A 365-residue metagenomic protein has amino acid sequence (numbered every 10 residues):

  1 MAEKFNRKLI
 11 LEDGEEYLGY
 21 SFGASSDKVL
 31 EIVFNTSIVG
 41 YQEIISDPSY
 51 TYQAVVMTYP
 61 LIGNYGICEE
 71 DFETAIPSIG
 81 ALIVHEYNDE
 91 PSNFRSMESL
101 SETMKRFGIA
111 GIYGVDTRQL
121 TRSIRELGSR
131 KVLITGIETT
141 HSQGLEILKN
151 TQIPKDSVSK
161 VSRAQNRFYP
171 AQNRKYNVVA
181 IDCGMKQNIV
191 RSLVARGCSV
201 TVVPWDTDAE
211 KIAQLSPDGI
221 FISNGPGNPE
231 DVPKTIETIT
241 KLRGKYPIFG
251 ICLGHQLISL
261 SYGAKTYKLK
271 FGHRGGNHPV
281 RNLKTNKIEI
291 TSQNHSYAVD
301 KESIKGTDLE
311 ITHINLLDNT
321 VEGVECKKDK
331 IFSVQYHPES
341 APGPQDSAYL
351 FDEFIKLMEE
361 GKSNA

Functional and structural regions predicted by a protein language model:
A2-E210, Q214-L215, P229, A341 (+1 more regions): RNA-binding accessory domains that recognize and position tRNA/RNA substrates
A110, N177, P247-F249, K265 (+1 more regions): Proline-centered loop/turn at the N-terminus of a beta-strand
D116, C252, H295, H337: Active-site glycine-centered loops adjacent to acidic/histidine catalytic or metal-binding residues that shape
Q172-V178, T285-I288, C326-I331: Beta-strand-turn-beta hairpins that frame and shape the catalytic cleft of phosphate-ester-processing enzymes
K175-V179, S199, P247, I290 (+1 more regions): Residues that mark the start of a beta-strand
D218-I290, S296-K301, G343-G361: Cysteine-nucleophile active-site neighborhood
K287-D329, A365: Catalytic beta-strand/loop cores that center a nucleophilic Ser/Cys/Thr and support acyl-enzyme chemistry
G323-A365: A glycine-centered loop/beta-turn motif at secondary-structure junctions
